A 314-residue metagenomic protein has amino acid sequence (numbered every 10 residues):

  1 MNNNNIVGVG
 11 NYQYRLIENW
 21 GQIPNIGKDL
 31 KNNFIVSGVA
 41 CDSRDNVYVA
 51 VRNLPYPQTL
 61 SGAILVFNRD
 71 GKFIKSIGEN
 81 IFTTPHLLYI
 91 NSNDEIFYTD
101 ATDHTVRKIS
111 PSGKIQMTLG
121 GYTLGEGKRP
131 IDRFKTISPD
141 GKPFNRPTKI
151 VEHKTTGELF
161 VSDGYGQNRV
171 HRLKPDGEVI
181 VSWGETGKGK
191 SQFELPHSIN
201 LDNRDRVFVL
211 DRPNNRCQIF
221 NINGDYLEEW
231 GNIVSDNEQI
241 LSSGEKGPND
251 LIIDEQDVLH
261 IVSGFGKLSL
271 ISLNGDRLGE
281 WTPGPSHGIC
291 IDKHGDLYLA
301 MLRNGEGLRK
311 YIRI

Functional and structural regions predicted by a protein language model:
M1-I314: Eukaryotic scaffold repeat domains enriched in small/polar residues
